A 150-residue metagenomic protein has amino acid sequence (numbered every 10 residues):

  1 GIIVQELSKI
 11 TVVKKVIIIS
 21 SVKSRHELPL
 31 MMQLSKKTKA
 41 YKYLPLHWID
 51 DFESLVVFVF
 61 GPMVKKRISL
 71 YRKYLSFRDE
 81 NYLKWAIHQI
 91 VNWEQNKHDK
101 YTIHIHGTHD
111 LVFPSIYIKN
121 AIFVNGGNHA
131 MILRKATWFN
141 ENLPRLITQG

Functional and structural regions predicted by a protein language model:
G1-S8: Glycine-rich nucleophile elbow surrounding the catalytic serine of serine-hydrolase chemistry
S8-I10, K97-H98, V112-N120: Short loop/helix-cap segments at secondary-structure boundaries that form the rim of catalytic
V12-H47: Flexible "cap/lid" loop of the alpha/beta hydrolase fold
V16, T102-H104, N120-F123: Conserved beta-strand scaffold positions in the cores of enzyme catalytic domains, especially in NTP/NDP-utilizing
L28-M32, P114-I118, K135: Short aromatic-enriched loop/helix-cap "lid" or pocket-rim segments at secondary-structure transitions that line
W48-N96: Conserved alpha/beta-hydrolase catalytic His-Asp/Glu region
H104-H106, D110: Short beta-strand/loop motif that positions the catalytic acidic residue of the alpha/beta-hydrolase fold
A121-G150: Catalytic active-site module of serine/aspartate enzymes centered on a nucleophile-bearing elbow/loop
